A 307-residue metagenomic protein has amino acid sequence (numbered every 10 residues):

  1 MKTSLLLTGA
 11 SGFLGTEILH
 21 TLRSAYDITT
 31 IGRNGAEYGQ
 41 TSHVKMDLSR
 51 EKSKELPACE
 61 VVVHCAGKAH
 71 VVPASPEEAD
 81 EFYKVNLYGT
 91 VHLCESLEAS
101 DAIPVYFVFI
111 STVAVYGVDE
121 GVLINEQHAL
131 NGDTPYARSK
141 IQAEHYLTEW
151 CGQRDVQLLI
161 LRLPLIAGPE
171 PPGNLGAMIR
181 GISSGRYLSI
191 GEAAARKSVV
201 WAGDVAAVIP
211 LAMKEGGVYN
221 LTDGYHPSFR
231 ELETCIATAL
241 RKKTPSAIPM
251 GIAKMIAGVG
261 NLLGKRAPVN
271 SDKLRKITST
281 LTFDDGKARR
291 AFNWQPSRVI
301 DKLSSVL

Functional and structural regions predicted by a protein language model:
L5-S24: N-terminal Rossmann NAD(P)H-binding glycine-rich loop of SDR-like oxidoreductase domains
E37, L48-Y88, H92: NAD(P)H-binding glycine-rich loop region in Rossmannoid oxidoreductase-like domains and their noncatalytic homologs
V91-P135: Conserved Rossmann-fold NAD(P)-dependent oxidoreductase catalytic core, especially the SDR/UDP-sugar
Y116-G117, L159-A177: Flexible, glycine-rich beta-alpha linker
D133-L159: Active-site Tyr-X1-5-Lys
P171-A177, G191-M213, N220: Substrate-positioning beta->alpha
L211-V269, S305-L307: Mid/C-terminal beta-alpha module of Rossmann-like enzyme folds, strongest in SDR-family dehydrogenases/epimerases
D285-R290, W294-L307: Amphipathic terminal alpha-helices
